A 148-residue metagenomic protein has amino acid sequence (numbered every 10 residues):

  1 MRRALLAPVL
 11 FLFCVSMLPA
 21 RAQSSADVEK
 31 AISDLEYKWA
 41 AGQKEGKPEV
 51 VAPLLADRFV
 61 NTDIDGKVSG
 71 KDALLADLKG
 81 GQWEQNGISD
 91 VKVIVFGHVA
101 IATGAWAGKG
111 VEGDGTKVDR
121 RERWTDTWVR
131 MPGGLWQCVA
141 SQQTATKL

Functional and structural regions predicted by a protein language model:
M1-A4: Positively charged n-region of N-terminal signal peptides that target proteins for export
A7-M17: Bacterial N-terminal signal peptides
L18-A22: Sec/Tat signal peptide C-region and signal peptidase I cleavage site
Q23-L148: A beta-strand edge to alpha-helix "cap/lid" segment located at domain peripheries
